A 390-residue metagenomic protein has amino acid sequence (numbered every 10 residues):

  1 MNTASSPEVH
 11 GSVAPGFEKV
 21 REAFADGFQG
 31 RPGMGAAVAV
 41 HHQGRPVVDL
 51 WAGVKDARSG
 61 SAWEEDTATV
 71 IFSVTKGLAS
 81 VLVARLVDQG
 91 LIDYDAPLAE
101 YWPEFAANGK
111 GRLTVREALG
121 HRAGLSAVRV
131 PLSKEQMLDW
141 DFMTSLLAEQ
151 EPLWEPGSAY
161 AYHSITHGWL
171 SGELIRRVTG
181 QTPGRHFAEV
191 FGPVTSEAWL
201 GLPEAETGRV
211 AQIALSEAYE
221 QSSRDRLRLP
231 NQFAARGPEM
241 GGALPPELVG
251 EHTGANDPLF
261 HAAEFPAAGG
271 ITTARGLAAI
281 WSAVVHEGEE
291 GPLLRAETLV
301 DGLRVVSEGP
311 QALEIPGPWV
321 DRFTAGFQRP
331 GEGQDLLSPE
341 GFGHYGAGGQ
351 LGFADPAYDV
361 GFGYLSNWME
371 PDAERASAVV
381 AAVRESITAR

Functional and structural regions predicted by a protein language model:
M1-F17, W319, A325: Short, compositionally biased leader-like segments
E8-I71, D93-A96: Short, conserved catalytic-motif segment at the N-terminal edge
E64-D66, Q150-G157, H167-W169, D257-P266: Flexible glycine/proline-enriched surface loops and loop-helix/loop-strand junctions
E65, V70-V74, L78, L86-V130 (+3 more regions): Active-site helix/loop module of the DD-peptidase/beta-lactamase fold, centered on the serine-lysine SxxK catalytic
H121, H167-L174, E264, A268-E290 (+1 more regions): Active-site-proximal alpha-helical segments within enzyme catalytic domains
Q212-T272, R304-Y358: Active-site Gly/Thr loop motif
F265, H286-E289, T298, L303-L313 (+1 more regions): Short, gly/Ser/Thr-rich active-site loops of penicillin-recognizing serine hydrolases
H344-R390: Structured C-terminal helix/loop/strand segments within mature extracytoplasmic catalytic/sensor domains
